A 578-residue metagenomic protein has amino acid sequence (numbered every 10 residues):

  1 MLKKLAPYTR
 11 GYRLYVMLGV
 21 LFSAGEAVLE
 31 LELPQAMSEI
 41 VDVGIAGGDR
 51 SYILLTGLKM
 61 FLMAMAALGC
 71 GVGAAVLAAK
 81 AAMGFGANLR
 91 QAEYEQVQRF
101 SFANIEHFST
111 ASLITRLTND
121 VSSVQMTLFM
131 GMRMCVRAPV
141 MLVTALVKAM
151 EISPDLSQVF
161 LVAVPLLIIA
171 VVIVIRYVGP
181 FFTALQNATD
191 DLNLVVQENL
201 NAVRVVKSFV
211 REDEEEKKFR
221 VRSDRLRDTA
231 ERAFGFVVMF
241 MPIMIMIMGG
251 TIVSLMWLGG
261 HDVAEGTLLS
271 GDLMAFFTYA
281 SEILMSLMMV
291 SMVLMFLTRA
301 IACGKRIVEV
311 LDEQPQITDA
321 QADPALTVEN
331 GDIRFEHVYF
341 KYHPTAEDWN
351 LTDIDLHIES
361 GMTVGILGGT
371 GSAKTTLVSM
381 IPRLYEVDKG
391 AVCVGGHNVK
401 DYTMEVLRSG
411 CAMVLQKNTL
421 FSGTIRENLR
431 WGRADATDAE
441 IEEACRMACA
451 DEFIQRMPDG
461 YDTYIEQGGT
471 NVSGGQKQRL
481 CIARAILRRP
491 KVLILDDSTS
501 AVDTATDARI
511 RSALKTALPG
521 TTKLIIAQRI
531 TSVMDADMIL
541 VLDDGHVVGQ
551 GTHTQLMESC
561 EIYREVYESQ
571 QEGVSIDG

Functional and structural regions predicted by a protein language model:
L2-R10, A36-D42, A46, V76-S122 (+4 more regions): Extended non-transmembrane interhelical loops and adjacent amphipathic helices of multipass membrane proteins
R10, V16-G73, L77, M150-L156 (+1 more regions): Transmembrane helix-loop-helix hairpins at lipid-water interfaces of multipass membrane proteins, especially the type-1
G11, R99-A103, N119-L128, M132 (+7 more regions): An intracellular "coupling" helix at the cytosolic face of ABC transporter transmembrane type-1 domains
G25-L29, F61, M65-A82, V162-Y177 (+2 more regions): Hydrophobic alpha-helical membrane-associated segments
D49, I53-L55, T144, K148-P165 (+4 more regions): Helix-loop-helix
P315-V328: Pre-NBD coupling/linker segments of ABC/ABC-like ATPases
L326-G578: ABC-type nucleotide-binding domain
